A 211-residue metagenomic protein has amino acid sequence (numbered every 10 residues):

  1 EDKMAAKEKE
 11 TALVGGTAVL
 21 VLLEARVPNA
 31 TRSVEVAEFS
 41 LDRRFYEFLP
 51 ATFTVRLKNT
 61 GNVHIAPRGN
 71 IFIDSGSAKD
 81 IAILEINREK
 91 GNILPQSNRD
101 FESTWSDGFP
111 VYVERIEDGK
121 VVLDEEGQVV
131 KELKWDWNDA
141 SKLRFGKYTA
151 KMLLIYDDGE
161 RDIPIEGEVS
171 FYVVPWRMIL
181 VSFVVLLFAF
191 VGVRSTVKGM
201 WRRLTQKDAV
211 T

Functional and structural regions predicted by a protein language model:
E1, P175, V193-T196: Alpha-helix initiation/capping motif
D2-G16, I81, G159-E166: Beta-sandwich strand segments
M4-A5, R99, V210: Extracytoplasmic/cell-surface-exposed regions of Actinobacterial cell-envelope-associated and secreted proteins
M4-F39, W176: Surface-exposed, gly/pro-biased binding rims or lids
V27-L180: Membrane-proximal extracellular "stem/stalk" segments of glycoproteins immediately N-terminal to a transmembrane helix
G119, G127, G192, Q206-D208: Short, flexible coil/linker elements and helix-boundary hinge sites characteristic of intrinsically disordered
V185-R202: Alpha-helical transmembrane segments
W201-T211: Cytoplasmic C-terminal tails of single-pass
